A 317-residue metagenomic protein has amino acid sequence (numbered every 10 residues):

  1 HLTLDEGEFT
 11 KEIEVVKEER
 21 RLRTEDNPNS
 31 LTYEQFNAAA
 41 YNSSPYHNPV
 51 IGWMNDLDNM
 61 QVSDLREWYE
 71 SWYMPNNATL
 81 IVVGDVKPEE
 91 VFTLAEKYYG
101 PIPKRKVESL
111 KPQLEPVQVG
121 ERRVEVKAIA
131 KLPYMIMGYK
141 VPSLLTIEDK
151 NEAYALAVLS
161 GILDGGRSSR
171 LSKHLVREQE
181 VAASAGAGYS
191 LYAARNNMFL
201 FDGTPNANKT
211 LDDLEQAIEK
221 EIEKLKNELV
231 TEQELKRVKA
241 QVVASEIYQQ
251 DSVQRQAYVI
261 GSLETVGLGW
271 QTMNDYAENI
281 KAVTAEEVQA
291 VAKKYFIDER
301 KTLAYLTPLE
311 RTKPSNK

Functional and structural regions predicted by a protein language model:
H1-E6, Y98-K106, E219-V230: A common structural junction motif
T3-L4, E8-T10, M60, R177: Peptidyl-prolyl cis-trans isomerase
L22-N77, P101-T146, G161-D212, E234-A244 (+3 more regions): Non-catalytic beta-strand/loop surface segments
D85: Carbohydrate-associated surface elements
P88-F92, N208-D213: Short, conserved charged micro-motifs
